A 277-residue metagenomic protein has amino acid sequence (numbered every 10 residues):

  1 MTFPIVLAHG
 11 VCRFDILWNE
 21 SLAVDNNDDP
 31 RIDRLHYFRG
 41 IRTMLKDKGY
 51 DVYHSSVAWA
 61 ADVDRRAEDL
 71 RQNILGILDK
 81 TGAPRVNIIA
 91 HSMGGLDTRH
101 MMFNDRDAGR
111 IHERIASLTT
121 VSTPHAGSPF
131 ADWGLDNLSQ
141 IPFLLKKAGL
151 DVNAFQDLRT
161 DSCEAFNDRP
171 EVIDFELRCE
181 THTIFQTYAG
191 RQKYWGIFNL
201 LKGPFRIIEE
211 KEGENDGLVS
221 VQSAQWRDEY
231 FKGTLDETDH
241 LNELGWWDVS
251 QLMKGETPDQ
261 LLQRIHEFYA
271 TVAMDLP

Functional and structural regions predicted by a protein language model:
M1-V86: Active-site catalytic motif of lipid deacylating hydrolases and related acyltransferases
I5, H9, V52, E68-P170 (+1 more regions): Serine-dependent carboxylesterase/thioesterase catalytic core of lipase-like alpha/beta-hydrolase/SGNH enzymes
V6, Y53, T119, Q186-Y188 (+1 more regions): Hydrophobic/aromatic beta-strand patches that form the interior of the parallel beta-sheet core in alpha/beta enzyme
V11-R13, A58-A60, M93-G95, P124-A126 (+3 more regions): Short, solvent-exposed loop/turn segments at secondary-structure junctions
F14-I16, D62-V63, L96-T98, A126-F130 (+3 more regions): Short catalytic/ligand-binding loop motif for oxyanion handling, primarily in non-cytosolic enzymes, centered on
M44-D51, V172-T183: A structural motif corresponding to the C-terminal end of an alpha-helix and its immediate exit/capping segment
R71, Q156-L177, L262-P277: A Trp-anchored, charged/polar loop motif used as the substrate-binding/catalytic surface of acyl/ester-handling
R178-P277: C-terminal catalytic-base region of ester-bond hydrolases, centering on the histidine of the charge-relay
